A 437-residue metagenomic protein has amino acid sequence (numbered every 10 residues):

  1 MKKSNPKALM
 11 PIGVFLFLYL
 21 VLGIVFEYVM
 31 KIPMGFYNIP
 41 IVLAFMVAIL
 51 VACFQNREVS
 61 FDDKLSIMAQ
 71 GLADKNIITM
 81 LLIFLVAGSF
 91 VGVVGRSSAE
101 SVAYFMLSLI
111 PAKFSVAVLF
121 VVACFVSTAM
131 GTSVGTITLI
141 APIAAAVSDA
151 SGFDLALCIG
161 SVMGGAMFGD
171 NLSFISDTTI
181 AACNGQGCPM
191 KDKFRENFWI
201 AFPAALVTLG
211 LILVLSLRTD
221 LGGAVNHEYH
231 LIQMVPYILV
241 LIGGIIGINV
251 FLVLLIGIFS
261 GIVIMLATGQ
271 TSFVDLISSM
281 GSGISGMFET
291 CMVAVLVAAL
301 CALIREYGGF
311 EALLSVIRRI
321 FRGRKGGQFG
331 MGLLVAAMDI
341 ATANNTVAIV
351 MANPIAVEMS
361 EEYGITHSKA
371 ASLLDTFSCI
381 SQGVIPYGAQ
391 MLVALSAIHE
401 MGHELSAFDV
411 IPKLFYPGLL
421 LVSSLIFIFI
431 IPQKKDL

Functional and structural regions predicted by a protein language model:
K2-S4, E27-V42, Q70-K75, L107-P111 (+4 more regions): Interfacial loop-to-helix junctions that mark the boundaries of transmembrane helices in multi-pass membrane
K3, G164-M167, N171-H227, I232 (+2 more regions): Juxtamembrane and boundary regions of transmembrane helices in multi-pass small-molecule transporters and channels
K7-V21, K31, G35-R57, I78-V86 (+4 more regions): Hydrophobic mid-bilayer segments of alpha-helices in multi-pass membrane transport proteins, especially secondary
N38-M46, C53-Q55, K64-S98, K113 (+4 more regions): Core transmembrane alpha-helical segments of multi-pass membrane transporters/permeases
R57-F61, A73-K75, G152-A156, A181-F194 (+5 more regions): Juxtamembrane helix-boundary/capping and inter-helix hinge elements in multi-pass membrane proteins
D74-M80, Y104-V122, S148-C158, H227-V235 (+3 more regions): Membrane-interfacial loop-to-helix junctions in multi-pass transporters
M80-V91, P111-I143, I320-V357, E362-Y363 (+1 more regions): Hydrophobic alpha-helical transmembrane segments of multi-pass integral membrane proteins, predominantly secondary
I83, K113-V126, G152-G169, G326-D339 (+3 more regions): Alpha-helical transmembrane segments of multi-pass membrane proteins
